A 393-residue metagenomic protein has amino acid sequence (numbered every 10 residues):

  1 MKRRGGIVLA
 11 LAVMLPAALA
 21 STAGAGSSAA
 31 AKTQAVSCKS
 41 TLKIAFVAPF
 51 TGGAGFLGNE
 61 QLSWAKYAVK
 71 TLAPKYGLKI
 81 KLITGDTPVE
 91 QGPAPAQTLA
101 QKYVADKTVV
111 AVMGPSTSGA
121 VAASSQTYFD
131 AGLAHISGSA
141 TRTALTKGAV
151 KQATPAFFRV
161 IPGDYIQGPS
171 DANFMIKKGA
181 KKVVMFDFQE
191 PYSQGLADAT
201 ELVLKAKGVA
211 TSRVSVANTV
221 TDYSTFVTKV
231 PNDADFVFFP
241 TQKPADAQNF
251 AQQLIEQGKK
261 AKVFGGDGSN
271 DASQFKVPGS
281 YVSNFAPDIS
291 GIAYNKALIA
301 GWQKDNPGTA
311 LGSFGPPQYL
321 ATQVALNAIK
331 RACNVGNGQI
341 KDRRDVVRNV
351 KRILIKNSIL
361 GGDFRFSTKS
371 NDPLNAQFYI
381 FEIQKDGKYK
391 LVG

Functional and structural regions predicted by a protein language model:
K2-G5, L9-L11, S21-G393: Extracytosolic ligand-binding ectodomains
P16-A18: Alpha-helical transmembrane bundle of multi-pass secondary transport proteins
